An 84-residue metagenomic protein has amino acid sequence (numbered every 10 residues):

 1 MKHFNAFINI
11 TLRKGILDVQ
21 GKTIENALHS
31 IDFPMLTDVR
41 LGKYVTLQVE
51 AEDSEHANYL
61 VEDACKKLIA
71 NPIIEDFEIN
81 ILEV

Functional and structural regions predicted by a protein language model:
M1-Y44, Q48-V84: Long, contiguous binding/interaction regions
